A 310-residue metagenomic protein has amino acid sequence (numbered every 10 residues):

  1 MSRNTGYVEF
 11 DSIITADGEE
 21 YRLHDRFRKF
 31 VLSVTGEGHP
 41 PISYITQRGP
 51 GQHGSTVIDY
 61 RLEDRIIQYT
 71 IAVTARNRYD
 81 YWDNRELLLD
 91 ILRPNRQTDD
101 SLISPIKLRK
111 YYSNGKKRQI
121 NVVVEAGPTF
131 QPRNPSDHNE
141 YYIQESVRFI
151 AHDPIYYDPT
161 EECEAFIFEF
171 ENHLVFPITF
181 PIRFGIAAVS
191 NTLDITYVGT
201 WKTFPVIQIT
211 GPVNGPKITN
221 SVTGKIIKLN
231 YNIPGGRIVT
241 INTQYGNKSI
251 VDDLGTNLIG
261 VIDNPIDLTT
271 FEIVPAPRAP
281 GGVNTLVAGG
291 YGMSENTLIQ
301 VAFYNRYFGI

Functional and structural regions predicted by a protein language model:
M1-R48: Polar/acidic, low-complexity leader/linker segments enriched in S/T/G and N/D
V31-Q68, F130-P135: Short, solvent-exposed beta-alpha or beta-beta edge segments that form flexible loop/patches at the rim of ligand
Q52-D80, E140-I155, N284: Oligomerization/assembly interface segments of phage tail-like spikes and tubes
R61-K107: Compositionally biased, low-complexity regions
V73-A75, Y112, P128, A151-I155 (+3 more regions): Beta-strand elements of well-folded, non-transmembrane domains
Y81-L89, H138-E140, E161-F166: "Short basic amphipathic alpha-helical interaction patches in structured regions
L102-D158: Short beta-strand and beta-hairpin "edge-sheet" elements
E162-I310: Intrinsically disordered, low-complexity segments enriched in serine, threonine, and glycine
